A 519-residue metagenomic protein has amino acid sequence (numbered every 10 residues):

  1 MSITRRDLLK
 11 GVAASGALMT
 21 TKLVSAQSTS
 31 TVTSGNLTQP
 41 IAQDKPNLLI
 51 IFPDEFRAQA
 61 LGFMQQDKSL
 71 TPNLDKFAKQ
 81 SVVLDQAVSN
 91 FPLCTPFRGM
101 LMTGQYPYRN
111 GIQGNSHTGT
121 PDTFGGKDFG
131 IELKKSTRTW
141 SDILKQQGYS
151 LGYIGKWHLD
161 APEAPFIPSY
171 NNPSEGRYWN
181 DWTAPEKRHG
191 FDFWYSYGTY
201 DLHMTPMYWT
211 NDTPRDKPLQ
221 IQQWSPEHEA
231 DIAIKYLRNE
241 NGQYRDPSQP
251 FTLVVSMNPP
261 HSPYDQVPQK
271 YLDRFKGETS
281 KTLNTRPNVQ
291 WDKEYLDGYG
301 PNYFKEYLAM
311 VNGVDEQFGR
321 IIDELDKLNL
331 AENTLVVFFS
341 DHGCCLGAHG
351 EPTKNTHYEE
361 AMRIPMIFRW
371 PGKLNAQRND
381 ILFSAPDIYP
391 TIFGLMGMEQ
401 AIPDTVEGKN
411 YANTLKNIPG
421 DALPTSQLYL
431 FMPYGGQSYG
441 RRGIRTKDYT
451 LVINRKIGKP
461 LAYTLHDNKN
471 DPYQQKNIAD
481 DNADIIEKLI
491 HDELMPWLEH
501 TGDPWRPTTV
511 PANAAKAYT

Functional and structural regions predicted by a protein language model:
S2-M19, L23-I453, P460-T464, P472-D492 (+3 more regions): Formylglycine-dependent sulfatase
K469: A short, internal acetyl-CoA/4′-phosphopantetheine-binding micro-motif in the GNAT/acyltransferase core
